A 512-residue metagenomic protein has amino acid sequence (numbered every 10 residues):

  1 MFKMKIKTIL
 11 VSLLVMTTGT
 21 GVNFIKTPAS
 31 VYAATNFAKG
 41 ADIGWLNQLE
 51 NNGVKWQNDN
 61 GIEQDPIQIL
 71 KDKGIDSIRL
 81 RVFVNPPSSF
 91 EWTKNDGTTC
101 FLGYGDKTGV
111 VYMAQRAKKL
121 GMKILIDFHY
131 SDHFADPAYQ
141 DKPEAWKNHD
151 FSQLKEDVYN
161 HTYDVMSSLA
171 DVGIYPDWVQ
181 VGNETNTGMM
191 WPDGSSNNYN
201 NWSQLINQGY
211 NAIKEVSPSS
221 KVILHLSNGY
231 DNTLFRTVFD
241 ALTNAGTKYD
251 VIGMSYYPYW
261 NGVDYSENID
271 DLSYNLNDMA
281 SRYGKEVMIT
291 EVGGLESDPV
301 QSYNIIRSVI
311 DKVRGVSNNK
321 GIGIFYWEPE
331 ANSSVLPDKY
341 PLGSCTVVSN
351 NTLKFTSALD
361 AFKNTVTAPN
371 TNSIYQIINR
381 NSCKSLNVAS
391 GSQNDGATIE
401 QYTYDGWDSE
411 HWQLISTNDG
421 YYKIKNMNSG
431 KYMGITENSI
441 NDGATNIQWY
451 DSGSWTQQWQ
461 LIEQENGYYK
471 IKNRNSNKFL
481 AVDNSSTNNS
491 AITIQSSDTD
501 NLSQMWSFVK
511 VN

Functional and structural regions predicted by a protein language model:
T20-A34: Sec-dependent signal peptide cleavage junction
A33-P66: Boundary/entry segment of secreted carbohydrate-active catalytic domains
A41, L70, D127, V179 (+2 more regions): Conserved, mostly hydrophobic/aromatic
G44-L46, F83-N85, H129-S131, V181-N186 (+4 more regions): Active-site beta-loop-alpha junctions enriched in small/polar residues
I62-A135, N198-I223, E267-D270, Y274-L276 (+1 more regions): Aromatic-lined substrate-binding rim segments of carbohydrate-active enzymes
K107-G109, D136-L242, T247, N261-Y274 (+2 more regions): Active-site cleft segment of glycoside hydrolase catalytic domains centered on the general acid/base Glu
D278, S297-S308, K312-N370: Aromatic-rich peripheral "rim/lid" segments of glycoside hydrolase catalytic domains that contact and position glycan
A368-N512: Lectin-like carbohydrate-binding module/patch detector with strong preference for beta-trefoil
